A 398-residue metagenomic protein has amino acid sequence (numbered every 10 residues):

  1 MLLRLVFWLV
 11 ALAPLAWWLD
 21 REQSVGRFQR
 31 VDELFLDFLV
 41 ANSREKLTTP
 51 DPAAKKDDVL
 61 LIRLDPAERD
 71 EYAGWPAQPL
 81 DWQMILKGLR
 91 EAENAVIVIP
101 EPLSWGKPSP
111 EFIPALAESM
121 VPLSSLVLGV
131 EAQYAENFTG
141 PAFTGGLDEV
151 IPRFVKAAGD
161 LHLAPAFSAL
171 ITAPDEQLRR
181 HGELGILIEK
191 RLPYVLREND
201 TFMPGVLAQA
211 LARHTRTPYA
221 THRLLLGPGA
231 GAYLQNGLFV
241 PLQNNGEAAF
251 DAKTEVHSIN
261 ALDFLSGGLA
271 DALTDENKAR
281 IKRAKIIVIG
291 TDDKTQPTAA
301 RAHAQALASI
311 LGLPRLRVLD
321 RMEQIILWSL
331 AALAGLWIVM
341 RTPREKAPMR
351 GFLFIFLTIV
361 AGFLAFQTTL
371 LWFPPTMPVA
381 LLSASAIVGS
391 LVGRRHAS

Functional and structural regions predicted by a protein language model:
L2-N236, R280-P348, L357, V388-G389: Non-transmembrane functional regions of envelope-associated proteins
K107-P108, G205, N260, Q296 (+1 more regions): Poly-acidic low-complexity segments
L234-Q235, Q243, T274-D275: Acidic surface patches and DE-rich sequence motifs
L238-G267, A299: Active-site Gly/Thr loop motif
A270-K278: Surface-exposed ligand/attachment interfaces on beta-rich extracellular proteins
E345-S398: Alpha-helical transmembrane segments forming the membrane-embedded cores of inner-membrane proteins across
